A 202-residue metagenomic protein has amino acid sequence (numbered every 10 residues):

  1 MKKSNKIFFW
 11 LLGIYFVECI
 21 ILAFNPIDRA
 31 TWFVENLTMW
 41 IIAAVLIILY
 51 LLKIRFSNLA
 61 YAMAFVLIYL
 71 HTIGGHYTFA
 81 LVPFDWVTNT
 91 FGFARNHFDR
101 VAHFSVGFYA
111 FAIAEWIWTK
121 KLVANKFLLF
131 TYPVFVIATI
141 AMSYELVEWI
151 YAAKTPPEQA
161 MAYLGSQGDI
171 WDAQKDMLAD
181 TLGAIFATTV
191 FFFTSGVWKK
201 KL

Functional and structural regions predicted by a protein language model:
M1-G13, R55: N-terminal membrane topogenic signal
S4, F192-L202: Membrane-interface capping segments at transmembrane-helix boundaries
F8-L11, E35, A60, L129-P133 (+2 more regions): Residue-level signature of transmembrane alpha-helical entry/exit and packing/kink sites in multi-pass membrane
I14-F108: "…centered on the first transmembrane helix and the immediately adjacent amphipathic helix/loop
L22, A64-G74, F111, E115 (+1 more regions): Alpha-helical transmembrane segments of multi-pass membrane proteins
R29-W32, L81-F84, F98, L146-I185: Interfacial helix-loop-helix junctions of multi-pass membrane proteins
I41-Y50, S105-K121, A153-P157, L178-S195: Membrane-interfacial alpha-helical segments at the cytosolic side of multi-pass membrane proteins
L122-A138: Internal alpha-helical transmembrane segments of multi-pass membrane proteins
